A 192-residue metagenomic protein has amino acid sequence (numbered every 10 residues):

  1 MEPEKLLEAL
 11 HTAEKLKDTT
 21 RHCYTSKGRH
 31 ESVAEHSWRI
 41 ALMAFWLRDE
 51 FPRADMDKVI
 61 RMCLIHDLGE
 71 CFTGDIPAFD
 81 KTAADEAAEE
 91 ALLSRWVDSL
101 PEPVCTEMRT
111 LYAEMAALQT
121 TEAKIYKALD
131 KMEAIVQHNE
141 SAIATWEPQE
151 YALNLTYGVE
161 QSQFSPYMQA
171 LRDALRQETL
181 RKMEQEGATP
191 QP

Functional and structural regions predicted by a protein language model:
M1-P192: Active-site helical microenvironments for divalent-metal-assisted chemistry
